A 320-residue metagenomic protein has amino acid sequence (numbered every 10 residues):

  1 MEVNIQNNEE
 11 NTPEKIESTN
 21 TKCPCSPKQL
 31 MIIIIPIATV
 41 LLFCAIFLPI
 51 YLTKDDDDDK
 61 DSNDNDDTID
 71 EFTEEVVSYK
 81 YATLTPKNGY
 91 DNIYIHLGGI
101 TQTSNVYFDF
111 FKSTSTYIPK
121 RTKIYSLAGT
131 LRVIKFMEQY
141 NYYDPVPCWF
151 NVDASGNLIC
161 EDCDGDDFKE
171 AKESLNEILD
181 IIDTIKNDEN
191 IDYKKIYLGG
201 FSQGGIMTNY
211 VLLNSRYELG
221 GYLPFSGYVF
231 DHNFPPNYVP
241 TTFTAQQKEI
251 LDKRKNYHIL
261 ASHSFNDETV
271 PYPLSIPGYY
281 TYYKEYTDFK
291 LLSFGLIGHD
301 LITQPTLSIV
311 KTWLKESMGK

Functional and structural regions predicted by a protein language model:
M1-C25: Intrinsically disordered cytoplasmic terminal tails of membrane proteins
S26-S62: Alpha-helical transmembrane segments in eukaryotic/viral proteins
V77-K80, N88-Y193: Serine-hydrolase catalytic machinery in alpha/beta-hydrolase-like enzymes
I95, Y125-L127, F150, Y197 (+3 more regions): Hydrophobic/aromatic beta-strand patches that form the interior of the parallel beta-sheet core in alpha/beta enzyme
G98-I100, G199-F201, S264: Conserved alpha/beta-hydrolase "nucleophile elbow" surrounding the catalytic nucleophile
K186, K194-F243: Primarily recognizes the serine-hydrolase "nucleophile elbow" in alpha/beta-hydrolase and SGNH/GDSL folds
G221-G319: The feature captures the conserved acid-bearing segment of alpha/beta-hydrolase catalytic domains
